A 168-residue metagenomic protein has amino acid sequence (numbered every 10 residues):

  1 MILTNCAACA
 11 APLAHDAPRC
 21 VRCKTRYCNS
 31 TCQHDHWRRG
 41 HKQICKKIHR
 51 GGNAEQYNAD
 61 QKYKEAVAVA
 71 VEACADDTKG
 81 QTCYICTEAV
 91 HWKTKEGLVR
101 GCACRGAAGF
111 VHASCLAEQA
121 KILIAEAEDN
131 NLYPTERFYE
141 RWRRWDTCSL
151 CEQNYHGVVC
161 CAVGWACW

Functional and structural regions predicted by a protein language model:
M1-P18, A75-C102, L150-C160: Small Cys/His zinc-coordinating "RING-like" fingers
I2-A7, N58-E72, Q119-T135: Short Cys/His-rich Zn2+-coordinating modules
N5, R19, R26-T31, H41-I44 (+4 more regions): The −1 position to Zn-ligating cysteines in a subset of zinc-ribbon hairpins
A10, K24, Q33-H36, K46-H49 (+4 more regions): Cys/His-coordinated zinc-binding microdomains
A11-H15, Y27-C28, Q33, W37 (+6 more regions): Short functional micro-motifs and their immediate structural scaffolds
D16-K24, D35-G40, L98-A107, A127-W145: Short linker/helix segments within small regulatory modules
K24-I44, A107-A125: Cys/His-coordinated zinc-finger cores
K46-H49, V111-G157: RING-type zinc-finger domain of E3 ubiquitin ligases
